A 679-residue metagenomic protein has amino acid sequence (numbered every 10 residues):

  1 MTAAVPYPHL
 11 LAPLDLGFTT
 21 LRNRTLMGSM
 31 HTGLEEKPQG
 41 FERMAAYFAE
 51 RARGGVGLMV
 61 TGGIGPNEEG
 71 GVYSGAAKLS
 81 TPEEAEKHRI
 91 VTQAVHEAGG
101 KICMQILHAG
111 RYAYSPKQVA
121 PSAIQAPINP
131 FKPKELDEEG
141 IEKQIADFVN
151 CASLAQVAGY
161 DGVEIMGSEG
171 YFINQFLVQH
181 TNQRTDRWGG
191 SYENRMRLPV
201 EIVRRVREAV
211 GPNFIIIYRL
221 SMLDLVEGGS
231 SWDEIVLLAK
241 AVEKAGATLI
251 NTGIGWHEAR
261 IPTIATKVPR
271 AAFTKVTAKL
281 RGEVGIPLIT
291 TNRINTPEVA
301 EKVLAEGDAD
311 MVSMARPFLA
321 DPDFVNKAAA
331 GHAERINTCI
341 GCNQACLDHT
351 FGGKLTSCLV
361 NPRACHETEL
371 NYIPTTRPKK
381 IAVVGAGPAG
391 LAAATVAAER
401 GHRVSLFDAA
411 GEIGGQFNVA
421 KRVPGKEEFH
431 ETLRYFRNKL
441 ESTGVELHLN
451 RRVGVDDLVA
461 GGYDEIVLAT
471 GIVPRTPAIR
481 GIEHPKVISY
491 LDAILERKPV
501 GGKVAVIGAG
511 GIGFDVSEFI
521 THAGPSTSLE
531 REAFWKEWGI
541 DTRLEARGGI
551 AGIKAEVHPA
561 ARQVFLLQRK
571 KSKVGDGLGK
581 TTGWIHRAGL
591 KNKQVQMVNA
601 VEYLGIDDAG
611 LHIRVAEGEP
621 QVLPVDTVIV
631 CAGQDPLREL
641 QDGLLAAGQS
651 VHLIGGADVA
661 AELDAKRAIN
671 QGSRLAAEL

Functional and structural regions predicted by a protein language model:
M1-V384, P388, A393-E399, R403-V404 (+1 more regions): Flavin-dependent oxidoreductase catalytic cores
G57, D161, T248, D310 (+3 more regions): Conserved acidic residues
V203, E367-T376, E399, R403 (+4 more regions): Flanking helices and flexible, charged tails adjoining ferredoxin-like Fe-S electron-transfer domains in multi-subunit
R260-A265, P287, D310-M311, F417-G425 (+1 more regions): Short beta-alpha connecting loops at secondary-structure transitions that line or flank enzyme active sites
D323-C339, R451-V473: Small-residue-rich anion-binding loops in enzyme active sites
K379-L406, H448-V459, T470-E483, L491-L578 (+1 more regions): Rossmann-like dinucleotide/flavin-binding elements
G415-Y463, G575-V601: N-terminal Rossmann-like dinucleotide/flavin-binding domain of flavoprotein oxidoreductases that bind FAD/FMN
